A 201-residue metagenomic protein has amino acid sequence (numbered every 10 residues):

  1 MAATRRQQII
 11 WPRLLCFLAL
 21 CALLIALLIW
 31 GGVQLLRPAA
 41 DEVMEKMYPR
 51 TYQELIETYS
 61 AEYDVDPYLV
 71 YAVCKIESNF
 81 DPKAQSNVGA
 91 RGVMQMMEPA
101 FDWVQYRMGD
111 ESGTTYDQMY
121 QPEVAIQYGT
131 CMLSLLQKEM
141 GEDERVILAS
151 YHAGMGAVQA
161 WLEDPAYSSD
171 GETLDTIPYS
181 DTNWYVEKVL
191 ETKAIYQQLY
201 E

Functional and structural regions predicted by a protein language model:
M1-A2, Q7, L28, Y71 (+2 more regions): A general, composition-driven signal for non-globular sequence regions
A2-T58: N-terminal export signals and maturation junctions of secreted/periplasmic proteins
V33-E201: Catalytic glycan-binding domains that act on GlcNAc-containing polysaccharides
